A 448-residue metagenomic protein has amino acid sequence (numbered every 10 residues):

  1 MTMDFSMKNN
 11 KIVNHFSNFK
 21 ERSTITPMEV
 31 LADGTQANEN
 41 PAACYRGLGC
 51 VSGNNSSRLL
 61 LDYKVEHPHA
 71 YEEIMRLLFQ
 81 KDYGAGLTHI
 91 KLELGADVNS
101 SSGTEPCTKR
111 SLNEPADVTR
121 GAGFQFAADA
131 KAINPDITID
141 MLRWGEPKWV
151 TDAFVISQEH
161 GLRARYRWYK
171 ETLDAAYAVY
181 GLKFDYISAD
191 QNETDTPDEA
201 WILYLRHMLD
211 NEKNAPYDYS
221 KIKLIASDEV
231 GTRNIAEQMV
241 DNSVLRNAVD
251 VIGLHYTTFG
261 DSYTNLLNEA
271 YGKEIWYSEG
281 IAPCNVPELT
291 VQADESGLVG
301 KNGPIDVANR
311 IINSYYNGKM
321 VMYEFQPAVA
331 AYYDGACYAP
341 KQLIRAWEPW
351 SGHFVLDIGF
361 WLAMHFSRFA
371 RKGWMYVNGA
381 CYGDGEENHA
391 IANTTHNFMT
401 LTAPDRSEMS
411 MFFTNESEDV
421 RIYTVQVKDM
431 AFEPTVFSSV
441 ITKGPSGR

Functional and structural regions predicted by a protein language model:
T2-F184, L203: N-terminal catalytic cores of secreted or lumenal carbohydrate-active enzymes
N40-Y45, D82-A85, A132-N134, L182 (+5 more regions): Extracellular/periplasmic catalytic domains that process cell-envelope and extracellular macromolecules
R46-S52, L87-L94, T138-R143, D185-A189 (+6 more regions): Structural recognition of the beta-strand scaffold that forms the well-ordered cores of secreted hydrolase catalytic
G53-R58, G95-N99, W144-W149, A189-T196 (+6 more regions): Solvent-exposed loop/turn segments at secondary-structure junctions within structured extracellular/periplasmic domains
L162-Y186, N192-P287: Active-site neighborhood of glycoside hydrolase catalytic domains
Y277-A370, W374-N388: Aromatic/acidic polysaccharide-binding cleft in carbohydrate-active enzymes
G383-E433: Carbohydrate-binding surface patches
T424-R448: Acidic, Ser/Thr/Pro-rich beta/coil linker or hinge segments at domain junctions
